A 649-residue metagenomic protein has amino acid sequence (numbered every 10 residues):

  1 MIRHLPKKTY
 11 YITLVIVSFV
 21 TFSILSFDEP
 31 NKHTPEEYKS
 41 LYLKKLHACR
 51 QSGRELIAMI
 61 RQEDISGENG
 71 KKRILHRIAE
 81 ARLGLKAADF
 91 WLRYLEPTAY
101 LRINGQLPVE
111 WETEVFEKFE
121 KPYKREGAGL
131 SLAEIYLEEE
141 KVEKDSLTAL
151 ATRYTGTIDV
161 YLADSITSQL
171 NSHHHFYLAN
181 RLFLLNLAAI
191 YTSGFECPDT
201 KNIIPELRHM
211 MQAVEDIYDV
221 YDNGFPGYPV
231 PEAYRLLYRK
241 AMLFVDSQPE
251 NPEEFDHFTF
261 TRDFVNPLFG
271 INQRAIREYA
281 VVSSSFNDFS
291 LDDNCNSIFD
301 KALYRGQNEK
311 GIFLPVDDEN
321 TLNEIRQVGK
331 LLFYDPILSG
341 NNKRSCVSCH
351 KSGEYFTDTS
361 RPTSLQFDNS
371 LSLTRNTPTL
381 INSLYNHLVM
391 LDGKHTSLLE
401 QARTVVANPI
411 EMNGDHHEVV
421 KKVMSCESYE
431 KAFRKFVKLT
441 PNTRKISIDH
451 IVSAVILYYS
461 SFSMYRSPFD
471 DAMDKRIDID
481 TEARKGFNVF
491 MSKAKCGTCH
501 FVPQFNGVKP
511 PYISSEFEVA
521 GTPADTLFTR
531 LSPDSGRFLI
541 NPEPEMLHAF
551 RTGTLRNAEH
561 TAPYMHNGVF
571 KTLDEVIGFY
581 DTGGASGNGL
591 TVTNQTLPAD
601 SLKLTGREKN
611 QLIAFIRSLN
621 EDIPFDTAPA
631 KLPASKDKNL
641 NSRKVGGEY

Functional and structural regions predicted by a protein language model:
M1-K7: N-terminal secretory signal peptides that target proteins for export/translocation
P6, F19-H33, A241-I325, K422-R484 (+3 more regions): Post-cleavage N-terminal segment of exported redox proteins
Y10-F19: Sec-dependent N-terminal signal peptides
P30-Q307: Mature extracytoplasmic or organellar-lumen-exposed domains after removal of signal/transit peptides
R54, A58-R61, A79-R93, P97 (+23 more regions): Sec-exported extracytoplasmic/periplasmic mature domains
R102-L178, L331, D335-S345, K351-I479 (+2 more regions): Extracytoplasmic redox metalloprotein regions
N104, C295-T404, A472-K571, E575-G578 (+2 more regions): Short glycine/threonine-rich turn/loop motifs
V569-G583, G587-I623: Extracellular low-complexity, Gly/Ser/Thr-rich intrinsically disordered linkers and protease-sensitive activation/hinge
